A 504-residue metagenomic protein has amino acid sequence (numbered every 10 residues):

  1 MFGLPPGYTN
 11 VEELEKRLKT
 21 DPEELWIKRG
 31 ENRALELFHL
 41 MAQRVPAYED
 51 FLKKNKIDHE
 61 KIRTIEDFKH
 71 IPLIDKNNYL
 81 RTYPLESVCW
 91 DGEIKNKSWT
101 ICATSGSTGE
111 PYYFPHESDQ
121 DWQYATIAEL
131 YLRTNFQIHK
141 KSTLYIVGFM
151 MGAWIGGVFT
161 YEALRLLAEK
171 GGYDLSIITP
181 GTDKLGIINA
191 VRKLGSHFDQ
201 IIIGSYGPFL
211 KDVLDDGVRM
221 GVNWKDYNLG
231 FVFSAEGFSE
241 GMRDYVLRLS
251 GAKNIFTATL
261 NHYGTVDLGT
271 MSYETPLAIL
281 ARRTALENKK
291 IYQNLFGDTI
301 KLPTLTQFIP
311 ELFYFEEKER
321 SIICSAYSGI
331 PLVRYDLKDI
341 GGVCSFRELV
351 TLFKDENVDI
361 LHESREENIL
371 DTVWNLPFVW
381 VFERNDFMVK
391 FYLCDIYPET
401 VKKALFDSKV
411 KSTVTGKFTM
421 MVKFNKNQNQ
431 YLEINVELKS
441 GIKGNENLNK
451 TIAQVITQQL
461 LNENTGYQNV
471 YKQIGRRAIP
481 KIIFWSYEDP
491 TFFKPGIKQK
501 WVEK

Functional and structural regions predicted by a protein language model:
M1-S142, H197-F198, Q428-K504: Nucleotide 5′-phosphate-binding alpha/beta core
M41, T104-S107, Y145, I203 (+2 more regions): Conserved S/T- and glycine-rich ATP-binding loop of Class I adenylate-forming
S118-Y131, L144-K211: AMP-binding/adenylate-forming
V158-A168, D216-M220, M242-G251, T451-V455: Short, aromatic/basic amphipathic alpha-helical patches
T182-N189, D199-L247, T257-L268, F315: Adenylate-forming
E236-G241, G264-M271, I479-T491: Short, conserved secondary-structure transition motifs
F238, D244-L361: Conserved AMP-binding/adenylate-forming
R320-I323, S328, V333-R477, I497: AMP-binding/adenylate-forming catalytic core of the ANL superfamily
